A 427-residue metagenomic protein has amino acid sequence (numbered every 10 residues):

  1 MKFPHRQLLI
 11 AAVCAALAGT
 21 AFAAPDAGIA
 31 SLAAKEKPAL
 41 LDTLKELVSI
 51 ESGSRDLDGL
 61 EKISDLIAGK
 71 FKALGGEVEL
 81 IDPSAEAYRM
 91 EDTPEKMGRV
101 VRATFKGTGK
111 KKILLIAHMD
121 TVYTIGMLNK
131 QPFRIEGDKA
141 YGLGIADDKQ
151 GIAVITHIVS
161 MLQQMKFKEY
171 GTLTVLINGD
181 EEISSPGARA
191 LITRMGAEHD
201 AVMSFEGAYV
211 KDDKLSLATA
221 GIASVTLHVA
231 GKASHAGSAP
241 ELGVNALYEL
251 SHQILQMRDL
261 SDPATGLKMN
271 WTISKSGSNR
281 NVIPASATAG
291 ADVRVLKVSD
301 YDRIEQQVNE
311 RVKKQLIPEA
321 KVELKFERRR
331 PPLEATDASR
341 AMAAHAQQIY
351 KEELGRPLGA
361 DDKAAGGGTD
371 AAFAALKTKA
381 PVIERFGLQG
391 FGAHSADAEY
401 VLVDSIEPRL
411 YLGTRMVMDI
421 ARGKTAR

Functional and structural regions predicted by a protein language model:
M1-I10: Bacterial N-terminal signal peptides that target proteins for export
A18-A21: N-terminal signal peptide c-region/cleavage motif recognized by signal peptidases
A24-G28, S52, G69-E77, G207-D212 (+2 more regions): Metal-dependent amide/peptide-bond hydrolase catalytic core, centered on the "pita-bread" metallohydrolase fold
A24-L143, Q164, E169: Acidic/His- and Gly-rich active-site-bordering loop/insert found across diverse amide/peptide-bond hydrolases
D120-E136, H199, M203, S216-H228: Acidic-glycine-rich active-site phosphate/pyrophosphate-binding loop
Y123, N129-F133, K139-L173, L376 (+2 more regions): A structural preference for long, well-packed, hydrophobic secondary-structure segments
G137-D147, L358-D361, A396-D397: Short pre-catalytic strand/loop immediately N-terminal to key active-site residues, enriched for Gly-Thr
G144-A220, D262, A421, T425-R427: Acidic/histidine-rich catalytic neighborhood of metal-dependent amide-processing enzymes
